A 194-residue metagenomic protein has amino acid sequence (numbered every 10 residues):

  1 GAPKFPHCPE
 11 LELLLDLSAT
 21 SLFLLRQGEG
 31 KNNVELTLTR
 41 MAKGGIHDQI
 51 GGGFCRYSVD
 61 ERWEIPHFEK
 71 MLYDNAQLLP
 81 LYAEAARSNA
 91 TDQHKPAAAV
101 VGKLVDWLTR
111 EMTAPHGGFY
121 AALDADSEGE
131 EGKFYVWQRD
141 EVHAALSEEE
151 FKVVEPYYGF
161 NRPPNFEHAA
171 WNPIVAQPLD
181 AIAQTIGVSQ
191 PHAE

Functional and structural regions predicted by a protein language model:
G1-E194: Glycan-recognition and catalytic cores of secretory/periplasmic carbohydrate-active enzymes
